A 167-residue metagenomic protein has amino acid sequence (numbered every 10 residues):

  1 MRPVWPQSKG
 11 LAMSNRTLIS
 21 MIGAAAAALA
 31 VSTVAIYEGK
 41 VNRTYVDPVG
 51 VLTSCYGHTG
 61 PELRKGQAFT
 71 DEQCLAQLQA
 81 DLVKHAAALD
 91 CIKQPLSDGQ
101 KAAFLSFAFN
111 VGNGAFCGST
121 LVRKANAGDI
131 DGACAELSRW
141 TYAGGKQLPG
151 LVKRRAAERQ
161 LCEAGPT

Functional and structural regions predicted by a protein language model:
R2-V49, H58-L63, A68-A86, Q94 (+1 more regions): Long, amphipathic alpha-helical surface segments
V34, Q100-F109, E136-S138: Short alpha-helical scaffolding segments that buttress acidic/His motifs in well-ordered protein cores
V49-V51, G99: Extracytoplasmic
T53-C55: Short hydrophobic-aromatic micro-motifs
K93-Q100: Structural motif
